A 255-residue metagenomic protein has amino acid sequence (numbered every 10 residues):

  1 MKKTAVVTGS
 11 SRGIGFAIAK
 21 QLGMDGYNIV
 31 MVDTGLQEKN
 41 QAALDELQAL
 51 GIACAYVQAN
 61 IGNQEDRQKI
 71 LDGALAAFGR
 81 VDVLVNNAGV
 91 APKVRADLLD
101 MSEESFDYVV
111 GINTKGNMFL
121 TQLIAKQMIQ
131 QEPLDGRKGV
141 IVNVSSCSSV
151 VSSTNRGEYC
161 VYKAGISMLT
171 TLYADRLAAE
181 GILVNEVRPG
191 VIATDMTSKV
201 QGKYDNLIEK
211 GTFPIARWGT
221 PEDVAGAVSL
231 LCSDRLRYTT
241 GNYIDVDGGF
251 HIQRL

Functional and structural regions predicted by a protein language model:
S11-G13: Conserved glycine-rich cofactor-binding loop
R95, G211, S229, T240-L255: Short C-terminal tail/terminal secondary-structure segment of NAD(P)H-dependent dehydrogenase/reductase domains
R95-L98, S102-V110, E209: Substrate-binding pocket helix/loop in short-chain dehydrogenase/reductase
T121, Y162-G165: Active-site helix of classical SDR
K126, Q130, A174-R176, R237: Alpha-helical segment proximal to the catalytic Tyr-Lys
S146: Residue(s) in the substrate-gating loop at a strand-loop-helix junction that position the organic substrate next
A178, L183, T239-G241: Short, small/polar-rich loop/turn modules that mediate ligand/substrate recognition or access, typified
